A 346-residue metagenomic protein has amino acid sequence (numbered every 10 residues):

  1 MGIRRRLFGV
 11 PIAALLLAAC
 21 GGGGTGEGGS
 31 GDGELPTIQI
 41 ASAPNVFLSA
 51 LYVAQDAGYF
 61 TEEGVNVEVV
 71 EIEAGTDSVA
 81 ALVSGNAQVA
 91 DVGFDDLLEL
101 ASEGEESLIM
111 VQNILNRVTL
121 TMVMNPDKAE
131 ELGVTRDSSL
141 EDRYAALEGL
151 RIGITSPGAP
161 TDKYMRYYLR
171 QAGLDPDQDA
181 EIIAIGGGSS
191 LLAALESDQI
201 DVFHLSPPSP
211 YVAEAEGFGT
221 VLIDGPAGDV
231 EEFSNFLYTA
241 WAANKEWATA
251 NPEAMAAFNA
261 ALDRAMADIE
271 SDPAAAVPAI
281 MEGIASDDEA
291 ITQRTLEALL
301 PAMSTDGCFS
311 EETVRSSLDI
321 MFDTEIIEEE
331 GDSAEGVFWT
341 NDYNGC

Functional and structural regions predicted by a protein language model:
M1-V10: Bacterial N-terminal signal peptides that target proteins for export
L16-A19: C-terminal motif of bacterial Sec signal peptides marking the signal peptidase cleavage site
G21-G24: Bacterial signal peptide processing site
D32-D175, I183, D201-P207: Short, glycine-/small- and polar/acidic-enriched structural segments that line small-molecule recognition paths
S49, N116-M122, D127-K128, G219-T220 (+3 more regions): Small-molecule pocket liners
S190-M281: Pocket-lining segment of extracytoplasmic ligand-binding domains
A248-I326: Secondary-structure end/capping motifs
R315-C346: Conserved C-terminal helix/tail region of periplasmic/extracytoplasmic solute-binding proteins
